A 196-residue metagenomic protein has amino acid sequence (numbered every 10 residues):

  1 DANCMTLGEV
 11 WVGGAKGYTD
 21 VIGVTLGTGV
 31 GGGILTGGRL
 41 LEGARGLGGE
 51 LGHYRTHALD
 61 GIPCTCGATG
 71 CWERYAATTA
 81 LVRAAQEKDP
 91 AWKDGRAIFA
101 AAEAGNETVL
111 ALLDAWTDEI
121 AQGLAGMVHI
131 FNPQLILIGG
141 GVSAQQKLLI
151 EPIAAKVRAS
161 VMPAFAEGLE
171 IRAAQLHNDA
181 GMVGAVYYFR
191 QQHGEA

Functional and structural regions predicted by a protein language model:
D1, G27, A185: Active-site glycine-centered loops adjacent to acidic/histidine catalytic or metal-binding residues that shape
D1, R45, L176: Residues that form or immediately flank small-molecule/cofactor binding pockets and catalytic motifs
C4: Short, glycine/acidic-enriched loop or turn micro-motifs at the edges of active sites
G8-Y18, A58-A196: ATP-binding/phosphotransfer module of carbohydrate and carboxylate kinases, centering on a glycine-rich
Y18-Y75: Glycine-rich phosphate-binding loop of actin/hexokinase-like ATP-binding domains
